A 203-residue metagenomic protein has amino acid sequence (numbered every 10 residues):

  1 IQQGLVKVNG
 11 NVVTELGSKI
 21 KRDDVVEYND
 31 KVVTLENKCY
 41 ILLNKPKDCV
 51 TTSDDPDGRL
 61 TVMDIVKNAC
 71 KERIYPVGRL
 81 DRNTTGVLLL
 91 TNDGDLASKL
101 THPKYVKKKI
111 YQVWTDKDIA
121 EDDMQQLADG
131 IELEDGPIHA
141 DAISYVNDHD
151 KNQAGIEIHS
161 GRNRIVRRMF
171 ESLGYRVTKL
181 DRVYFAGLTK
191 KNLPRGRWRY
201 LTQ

Functional and structural regions predicted by a protein language model:
I1-Q203: Basic, flexible Lys/Arg- and Gly-enriched helix-loop patches that mediate nucleic-acid binding at interfaces with rRNA
